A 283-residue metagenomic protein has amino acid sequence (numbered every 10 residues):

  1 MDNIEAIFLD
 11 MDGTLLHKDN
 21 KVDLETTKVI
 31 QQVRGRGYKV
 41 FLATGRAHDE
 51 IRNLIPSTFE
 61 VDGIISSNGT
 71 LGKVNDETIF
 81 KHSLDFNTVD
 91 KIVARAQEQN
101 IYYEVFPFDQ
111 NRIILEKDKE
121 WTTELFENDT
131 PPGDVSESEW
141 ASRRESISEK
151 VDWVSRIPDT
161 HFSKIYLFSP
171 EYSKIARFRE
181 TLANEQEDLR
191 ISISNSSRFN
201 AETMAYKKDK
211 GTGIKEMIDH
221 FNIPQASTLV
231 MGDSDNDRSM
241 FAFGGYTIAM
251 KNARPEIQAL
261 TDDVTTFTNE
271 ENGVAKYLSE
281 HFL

Functional and structural regions predicted by a protein language model:
M1-A6, H17, D23, N200-L283: Mg2+-dependent phosphoryl-transfer enzymes with acidic/Ser/Thr/Gly-rich catalytic loops
D10: Active-site residues of response regulator receiver
G13, G69, D233-S234: Active-site metal-binding loops of divalent metal-dependent hydrolases
D19-T130: Active-site phosphate-binding/coordination module
T26, I51-I55, F178, L182 (+3 more regions): Hydrophobic packing residues within well-ordered alpha-helices of enzyme cores
V33, A96, L182-N184, I257-Q258: A generic structural signal for well-ordered alpha-helical segments
S57-E60, N68, E187, F243-G244 (+1 more regions): Short, structured coil segments at secondary-structure junctions
D109-L229: Conserved acidic, metal-coordinating active-site core of Asp-based, Mg2+-dependent phosphoryl-transfer enzymes
